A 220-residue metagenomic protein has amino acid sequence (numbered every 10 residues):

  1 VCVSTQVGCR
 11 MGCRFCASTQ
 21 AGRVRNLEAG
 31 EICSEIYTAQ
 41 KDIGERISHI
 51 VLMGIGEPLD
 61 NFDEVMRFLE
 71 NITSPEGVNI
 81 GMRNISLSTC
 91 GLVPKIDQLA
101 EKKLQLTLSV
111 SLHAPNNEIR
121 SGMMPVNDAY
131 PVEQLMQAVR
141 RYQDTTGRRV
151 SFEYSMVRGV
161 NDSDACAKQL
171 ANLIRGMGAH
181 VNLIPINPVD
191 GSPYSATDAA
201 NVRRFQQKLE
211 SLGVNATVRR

Functional and structural regions predicted by a protein language model:
V1-E31: Canonical Radical SAM [4Fe-4S] cluster-binding loop centered on the CxxxCxxC motif and its immediate flanking residues
S18-A21, Y37, I55, V214: A broad detector of the eukaryotic-type serine/threonine protein kinase catalytic domain
A21-H49: Conserved alpha-helical substructure of the radical SAM core
Q40-H49, G54-K208, L212: Conserved AdoMet/S-adenosylmethionine-binding subsite of the radical SAM
V218-R220: Acidic carboxylate-rich catalytic motifs and surrounding loops in phosphoryl-/glycosyl-chemistry enzymes
